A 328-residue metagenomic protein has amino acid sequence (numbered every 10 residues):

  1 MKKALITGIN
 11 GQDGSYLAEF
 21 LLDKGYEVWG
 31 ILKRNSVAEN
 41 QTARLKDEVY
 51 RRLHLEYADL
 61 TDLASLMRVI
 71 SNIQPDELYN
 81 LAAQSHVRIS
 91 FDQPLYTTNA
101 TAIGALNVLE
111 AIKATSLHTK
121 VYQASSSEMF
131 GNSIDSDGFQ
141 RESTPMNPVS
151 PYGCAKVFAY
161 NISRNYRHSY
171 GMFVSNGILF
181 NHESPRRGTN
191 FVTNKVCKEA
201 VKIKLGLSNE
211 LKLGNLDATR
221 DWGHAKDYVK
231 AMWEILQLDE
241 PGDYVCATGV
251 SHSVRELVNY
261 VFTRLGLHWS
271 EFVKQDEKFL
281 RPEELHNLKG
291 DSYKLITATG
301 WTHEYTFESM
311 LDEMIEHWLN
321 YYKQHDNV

Functional and structural regions predicted by a protein language model:
M1-H182, L236, Y305, M314-Y321 (+1 more regions): N-terminal Rossmann-like NAD(P)+-binding domain of SDR-like oxidoreductases, especially those catalyzing
D23, G30-R34, A58, R187 (+2 more regions): C-terminal substrate-binding subdomain of Rossmann-fold SDR/epimerase-dehydratase oxidoreductases
